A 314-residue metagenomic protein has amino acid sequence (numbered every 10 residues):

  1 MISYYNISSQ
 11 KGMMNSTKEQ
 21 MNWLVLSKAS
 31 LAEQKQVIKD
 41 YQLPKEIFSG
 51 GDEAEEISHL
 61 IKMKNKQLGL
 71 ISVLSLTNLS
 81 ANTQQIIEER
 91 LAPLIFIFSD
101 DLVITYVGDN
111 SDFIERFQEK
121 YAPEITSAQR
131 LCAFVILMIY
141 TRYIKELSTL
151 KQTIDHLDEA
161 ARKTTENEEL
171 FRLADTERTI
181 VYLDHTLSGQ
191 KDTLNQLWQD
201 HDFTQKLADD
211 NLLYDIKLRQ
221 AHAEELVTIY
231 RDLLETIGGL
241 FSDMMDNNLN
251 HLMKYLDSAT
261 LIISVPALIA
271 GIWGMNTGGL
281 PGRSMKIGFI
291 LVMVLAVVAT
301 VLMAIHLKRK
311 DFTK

Functional and structural regions predicted by a protein language model:
M1-Q199, K206, R219-H222, L226 (+1 more regions): Peripheral, non-transmembrane regulatory/ligand-interaction domains of membrane transport proteins
V37, P123-I125, L197-Y214, R231-D246: Hydrophobic alpha-helical transmembrane segments
Q42, A221-K314: Hydrophobic alpha-helical transmembrane segments and their immediately adjacent juxtamembrane loops
E169-R172, L212, N248: DHp/HisKA histidine-phosphotransfer helix
